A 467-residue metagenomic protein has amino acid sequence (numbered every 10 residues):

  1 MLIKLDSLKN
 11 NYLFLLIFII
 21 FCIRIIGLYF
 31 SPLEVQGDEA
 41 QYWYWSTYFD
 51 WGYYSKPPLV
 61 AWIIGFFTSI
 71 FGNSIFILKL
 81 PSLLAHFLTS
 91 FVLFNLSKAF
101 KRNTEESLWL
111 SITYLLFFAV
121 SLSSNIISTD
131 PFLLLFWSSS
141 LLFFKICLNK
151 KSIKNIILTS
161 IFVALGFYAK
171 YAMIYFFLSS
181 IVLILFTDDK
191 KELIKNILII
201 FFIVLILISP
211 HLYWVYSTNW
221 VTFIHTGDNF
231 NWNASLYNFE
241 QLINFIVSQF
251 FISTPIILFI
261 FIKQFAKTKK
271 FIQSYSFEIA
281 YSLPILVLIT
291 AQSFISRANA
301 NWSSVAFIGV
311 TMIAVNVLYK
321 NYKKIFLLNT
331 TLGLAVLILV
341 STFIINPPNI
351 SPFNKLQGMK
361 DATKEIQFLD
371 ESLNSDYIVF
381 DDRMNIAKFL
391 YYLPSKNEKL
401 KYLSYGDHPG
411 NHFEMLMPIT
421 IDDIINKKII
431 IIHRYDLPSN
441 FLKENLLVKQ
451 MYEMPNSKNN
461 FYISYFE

Functional and structural regions predicted by a protein language model:
I17-I20, S107-F118, V163, F167 (+1 more regions): Short helix- or helix-capping micro-motifs that position conserved polar/aromatic residues at function-defining sites
Y48, F143, L148, K154-Y171 (+2 more regions): Membrane-interface alpha helices of multi-pass inner-membrane proteins
L80-K101, L116, S139-F143: Transmembrane-helix motifs of polytopic, lipid-linked glycan transferases
K98-K101, S140-N155, K270: Membrane-interface transmembrane helices that cradle and orient dolichyl/undecaprenyl
A119-L133: Short acidic/glycine- and proline-prone juxtamembrane loop motifs at membrane-interface regions of multi-pass membrane
L165, F176-S274, I285-S293: Transmembrane-lumen/periplasm boundary regions of multi-pass, lipid-linked membrane glycan transferases
Y319-N346: Signature aromatic-anchored transmembrane alpha helix within multi-pass, membrane-resident enzymes that catalyze glycan
G358-E467: Luminal/periplasmic acceptor-recognition loop/helix of membrane-associated glycosyltransferases
